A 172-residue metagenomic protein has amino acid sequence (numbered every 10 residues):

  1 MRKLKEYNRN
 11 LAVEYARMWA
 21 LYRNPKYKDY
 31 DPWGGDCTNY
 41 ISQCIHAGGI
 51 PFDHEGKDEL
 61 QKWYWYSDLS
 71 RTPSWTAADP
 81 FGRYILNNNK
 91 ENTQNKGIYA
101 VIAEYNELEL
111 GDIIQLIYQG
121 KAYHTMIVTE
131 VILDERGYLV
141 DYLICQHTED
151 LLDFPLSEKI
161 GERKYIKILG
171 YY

Functional and structural regions predicted by a protein language model:
M1-T76: N-terminal capping segments
L21, I45-H46, Q119, V131 (+1 more regions): Residue-level marker of positions within ordered structural domains that often coincide with functionally constrained
D36, S42-Q43, D112-Q115, H124 (+1 more regions): Residue-level signal for functionally critical sites in structured catalytic/ligand-binding pockets
K62-L143: ...with weaker cross-activation on analogous glycine-rich loops/strands in unrelated enzymes
H124-Y172: Glycine-rich, aromatic-bearing surface loops/beta-hairpins
